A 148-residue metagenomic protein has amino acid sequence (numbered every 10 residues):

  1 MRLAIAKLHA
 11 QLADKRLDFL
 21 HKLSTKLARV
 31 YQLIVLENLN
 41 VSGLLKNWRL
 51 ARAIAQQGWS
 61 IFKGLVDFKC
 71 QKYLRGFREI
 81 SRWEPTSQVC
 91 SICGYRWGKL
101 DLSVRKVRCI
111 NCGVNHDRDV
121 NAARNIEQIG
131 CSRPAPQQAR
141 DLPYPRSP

Functional and structural regions predicted by a protein language model:
M1-K63, R133-P148: Substrate-contacting helices/loops that form the catalytic groove of nucleic-acid and nucleotide-polymer processing
A53, Q57-P148: Positively charged, low-complexity nucleic-acid-binding target-recognition regions
